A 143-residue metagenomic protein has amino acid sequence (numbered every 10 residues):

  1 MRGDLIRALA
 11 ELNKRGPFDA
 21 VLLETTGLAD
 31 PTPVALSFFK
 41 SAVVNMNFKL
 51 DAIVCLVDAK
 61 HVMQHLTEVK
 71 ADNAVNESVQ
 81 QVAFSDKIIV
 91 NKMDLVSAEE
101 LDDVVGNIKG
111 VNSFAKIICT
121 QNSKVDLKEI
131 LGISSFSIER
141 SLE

Functional and structural regions predicted by a protein language model:
M1-S78: Nucleotide-state-sensitive switch-loop elements of NTP-binding domains
E77-E143: C-terminal accessory "lid"/substrate-recognition subdomains
